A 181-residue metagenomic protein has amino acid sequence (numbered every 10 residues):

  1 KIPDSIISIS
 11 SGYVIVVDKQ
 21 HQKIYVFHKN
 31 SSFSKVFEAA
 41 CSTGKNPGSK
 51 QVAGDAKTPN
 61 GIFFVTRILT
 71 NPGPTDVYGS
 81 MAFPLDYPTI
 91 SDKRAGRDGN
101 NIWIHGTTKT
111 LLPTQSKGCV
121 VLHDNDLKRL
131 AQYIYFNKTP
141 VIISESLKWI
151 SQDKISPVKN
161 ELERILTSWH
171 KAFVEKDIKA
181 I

Functional and structural regions predicted by a protein language model:
K1-N101, I155-S156: Cell wall/extracellular polymer interaction/catalysis modules
D55-N60, L69-T167: Exported/periplasmic cell-wall-interacting domains
D177-I181: Short, well-ordered alpha-helical segments enriched in acidic and aromatic residues
